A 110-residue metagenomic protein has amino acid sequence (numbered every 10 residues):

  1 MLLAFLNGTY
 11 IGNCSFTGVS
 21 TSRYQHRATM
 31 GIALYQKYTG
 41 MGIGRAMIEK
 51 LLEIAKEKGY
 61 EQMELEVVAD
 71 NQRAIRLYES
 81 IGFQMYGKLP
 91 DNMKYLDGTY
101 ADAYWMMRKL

Functional and structural regions predicted by a protein language model:
M1-K37, I48-E49, I54, K109-L110: Acetyl-CoA-dependent GNAT
G44, I48, N71-A74, D91-L96: Short glycine/proline-centered loop/turn elements that form peptide/ligand docking sites
I48, A55-E66: Conserved GNAT acetyl-CoA-binding A-motif
E64-V67, E79, Q84-T99: Conserved catalytic-core motifs of GNAT/GCN5-like acyltransferases
D102-L110: Terminal substrate-recognition subdomain of acyl/acetyltransferases
